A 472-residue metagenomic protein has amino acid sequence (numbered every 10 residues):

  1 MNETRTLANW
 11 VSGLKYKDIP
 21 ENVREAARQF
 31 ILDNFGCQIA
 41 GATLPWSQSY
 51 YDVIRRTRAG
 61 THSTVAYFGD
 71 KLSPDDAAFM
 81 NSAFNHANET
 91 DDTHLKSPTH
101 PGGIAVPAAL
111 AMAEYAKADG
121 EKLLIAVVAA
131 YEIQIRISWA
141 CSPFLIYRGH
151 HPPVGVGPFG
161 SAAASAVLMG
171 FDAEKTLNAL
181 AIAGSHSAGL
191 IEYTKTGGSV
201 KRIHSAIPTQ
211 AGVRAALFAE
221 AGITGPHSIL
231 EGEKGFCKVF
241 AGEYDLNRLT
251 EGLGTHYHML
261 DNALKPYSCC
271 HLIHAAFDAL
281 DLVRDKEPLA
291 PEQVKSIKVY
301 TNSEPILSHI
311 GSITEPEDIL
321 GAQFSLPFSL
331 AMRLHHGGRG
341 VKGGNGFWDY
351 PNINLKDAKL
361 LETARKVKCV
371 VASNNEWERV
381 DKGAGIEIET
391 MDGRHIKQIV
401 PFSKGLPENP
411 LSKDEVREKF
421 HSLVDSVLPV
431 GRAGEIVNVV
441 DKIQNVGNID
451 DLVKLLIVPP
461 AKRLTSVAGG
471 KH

Functional and structural regions predicted by a protein language model:
M1-P98, V200-Q210, L217-H472: Terminal-appendage/accessory-domain detector
G41, A109-A116, A162-L168, A215-A219 (+2 more regions): Well-ordered alpha-helical scaffold segments within catalytic/enzyme domains
A59-H62, I133-C141, H186-T194, I306: Secretory-pathway/luminal and periplasmic proteins that interact with or process carbohydrate-rich
D70-N88, L124-W139, K175-H186: Short, charged, amphipathic alpha-helices and their helix-cap/turn boundaries
F84-W139: Hydrophobic alpha-helical hairpins/lids featuring a short glycine-rich hinge
I104-P107, G149-P158, A162-L168, A179-R248: Amphipathic alpha-helical interface segments
Y115-V127, G170-L177, G225-S228, G431: Structural helix-adjacent loops and short alpha-helical linkers that scaffold large soluble proteins
